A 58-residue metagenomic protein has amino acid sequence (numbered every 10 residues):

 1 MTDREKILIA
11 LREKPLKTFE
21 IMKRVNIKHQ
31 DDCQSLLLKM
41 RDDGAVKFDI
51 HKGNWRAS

Functional and structural regions predicted by a protein language model:
M1, F48-S58: Short, cationic-aromatic polyanion-contact patches
M1-L8: Short, leucine-enriched amphipathic alpha-helices that occur as contiguous helical runs
I9, I27-K28: Residue-level marker of alpha-helix boundaries and capping positions
R12-K17: Short capping segments at the starts of secondary-structure elements
E20-V25: A short acidic, leucine-rich amphipathic alpha-helix
K28-K39: Short amphipathic alpha-helical interaction segments
G44: Glycine-centered, phosphate/nucleic-acid-interacting loop/turn motifs that mediate DNA/RNA or nucleotide
